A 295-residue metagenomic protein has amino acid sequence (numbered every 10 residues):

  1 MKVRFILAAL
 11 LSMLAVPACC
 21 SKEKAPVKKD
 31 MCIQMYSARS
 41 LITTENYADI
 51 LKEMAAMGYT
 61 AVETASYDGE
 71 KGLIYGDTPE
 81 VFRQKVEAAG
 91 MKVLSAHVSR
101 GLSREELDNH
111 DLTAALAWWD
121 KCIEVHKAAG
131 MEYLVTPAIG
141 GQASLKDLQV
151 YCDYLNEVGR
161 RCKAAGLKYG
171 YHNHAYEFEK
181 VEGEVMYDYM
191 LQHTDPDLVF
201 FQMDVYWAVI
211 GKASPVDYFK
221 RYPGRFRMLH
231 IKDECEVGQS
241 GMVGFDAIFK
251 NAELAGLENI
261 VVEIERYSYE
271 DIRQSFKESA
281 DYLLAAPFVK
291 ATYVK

Functional and structural regions predicted by a protein language model:
M1-P26: Bacterial Sec-dependent N-terminal signal peptides
L10, R104-F200, R273, V294: Active-site acidic/histidine proton-transfer and metal-coordination neighborhood in alpha/beta enzyme cores
C19-A129, D281-K295: N-terminal pre-domain/capping segments
S21-M35, R39, T44-T60, E184-M203 (+1 more regions): Histidine-acidic metal/acid-base catalytic patches
A38-E45, A65-T78, G101-A115, G140-Q149 (+4 more regions): Acidic-and-aromatic substrate-binding clefts and catalytic sites of carbohydrate-active enzymes
T78-A88, Y154-A164, Y218, A247-N251: Catalytic-core regions built around general acid/base machinery
M91, M131-E132, L167, A255-E258: A short helix->loop->beta-strand "cap" motif at the edges of active sites that frequently abuts
